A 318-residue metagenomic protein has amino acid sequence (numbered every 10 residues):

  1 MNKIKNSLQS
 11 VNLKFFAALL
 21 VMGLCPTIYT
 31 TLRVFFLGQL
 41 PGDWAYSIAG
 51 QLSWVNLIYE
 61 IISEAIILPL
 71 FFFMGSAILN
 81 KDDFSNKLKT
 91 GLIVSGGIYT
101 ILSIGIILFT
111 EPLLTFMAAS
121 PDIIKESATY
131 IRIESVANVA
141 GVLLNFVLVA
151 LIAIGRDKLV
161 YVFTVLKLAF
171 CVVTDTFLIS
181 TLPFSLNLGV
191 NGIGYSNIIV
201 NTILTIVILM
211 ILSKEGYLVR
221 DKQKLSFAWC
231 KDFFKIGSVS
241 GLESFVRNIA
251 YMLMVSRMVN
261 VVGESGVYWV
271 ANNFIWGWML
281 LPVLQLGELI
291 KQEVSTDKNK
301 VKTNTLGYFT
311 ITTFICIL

Functional and structural regions predicted by a protein language model:
M1-F16, E126, L188-N197, I206-N248: Interhelical loop/hinge segments that connect adjacent transmembrane helices in multipass membrane
V11, L37-E60, D122-A128, V190-N191 (+2 more regions): Interfacial/gating helices of multi-pass transporter permease domains
F15-G23, N56-L57, S95, E134 (+9 more regions): Residue-level signature of transmembrane alpha-helical cores of multipass secondary-active transporters and flippases
Y46-A49, A65, D157-F163, I193-G194 (+1 more regions): Alpha-helical transmembrane segments and their helix-entry boundary regions
S47, K81-K89, G105-I133: Membrane-interface helix-capping segments at transmembrane helix termini in multi-pass transporters
S47-T100, L144-A153, Y268-I317: Small-residue-rich hydrophobic transmembrane alpha-helices
L108, P121-V147, I275-M279, L318: Alpha-helical transmembrane segments of multi-pass membrane proteins
A169-T205, L318: Membrane-interface helix-loop junctions in multi-pass transport and translocation proteins
